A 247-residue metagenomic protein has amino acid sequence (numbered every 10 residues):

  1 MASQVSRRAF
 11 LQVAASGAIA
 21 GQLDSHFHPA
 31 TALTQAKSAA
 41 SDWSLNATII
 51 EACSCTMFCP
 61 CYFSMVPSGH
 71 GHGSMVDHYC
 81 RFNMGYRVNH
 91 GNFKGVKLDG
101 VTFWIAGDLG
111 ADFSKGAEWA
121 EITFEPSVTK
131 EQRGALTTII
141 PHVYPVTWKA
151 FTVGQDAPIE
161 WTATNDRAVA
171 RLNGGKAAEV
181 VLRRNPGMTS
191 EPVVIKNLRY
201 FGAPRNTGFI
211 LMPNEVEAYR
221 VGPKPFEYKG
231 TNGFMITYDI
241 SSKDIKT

Functional and structural regions predicted by a protein language model:
M1-A2, N46: Short N-terminal micro-motifs specific to bacterial/archaeal maturation and metal-cluster initiation sites
A2-A18: N-terminal secretory signal peptides and thylakoid transit peptides that target proteins across membranes
D24-N46: C-terminal segment of N-terminal export signals and the immediately downstream linker at the start of the mature
S41-T247: Beta-strand-enriched cores of mature, soluble protein domains
